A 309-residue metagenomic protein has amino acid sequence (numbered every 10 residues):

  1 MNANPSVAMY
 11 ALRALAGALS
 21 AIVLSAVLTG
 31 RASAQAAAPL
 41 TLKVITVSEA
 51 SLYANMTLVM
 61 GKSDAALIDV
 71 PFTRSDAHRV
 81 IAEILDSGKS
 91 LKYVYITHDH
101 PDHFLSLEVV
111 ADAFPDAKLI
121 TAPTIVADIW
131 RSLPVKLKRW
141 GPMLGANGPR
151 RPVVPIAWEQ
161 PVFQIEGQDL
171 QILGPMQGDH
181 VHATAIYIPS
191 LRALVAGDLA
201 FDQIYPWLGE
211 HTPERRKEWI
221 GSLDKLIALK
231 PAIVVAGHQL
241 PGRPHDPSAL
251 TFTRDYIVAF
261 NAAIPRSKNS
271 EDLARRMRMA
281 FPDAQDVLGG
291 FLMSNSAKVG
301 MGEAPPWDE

Functional and structural regions predicted by a protein language model:
M1-A11: N-terminal secretory signal peptides that target proteins for export/translocation
R13-V27: Bacterial N-terminal signal peptides
A32-A36: Boundary at the C-terminal end of the N-terminal hydrophobic targeting segment
A37-D86, A185-D198: Conserved beta-strand hairpin/beta-sheet module of binuclear metal-dependent hydrolase folds, prominently
I68-V70, K92-H100, I120-P123, L194-G197 (+1 more regions): Active-site neighborhood of phospho(di)ester-bond hydrolases with catalytic His/Asp-centered motifs
F72-T73, V162, D169, P175-T251 (+1 more regions): Metallo-beta-lactamase
D86-V162: Active-site HxH/HxHxD metal-binding segment of metal-dependent hydrolases
D128, A228-I233, P241-E309: Accessory terminal helices/loops
